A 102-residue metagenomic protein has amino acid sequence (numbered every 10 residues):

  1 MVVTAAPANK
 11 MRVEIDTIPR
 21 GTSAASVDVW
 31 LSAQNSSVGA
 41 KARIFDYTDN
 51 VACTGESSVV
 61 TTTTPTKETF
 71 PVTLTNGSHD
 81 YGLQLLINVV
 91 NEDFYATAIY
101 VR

Functional and structural regions predicted by a protein language model:
M1-R102: Extracellular jelly-roll beta-sandwich "head" domains, especially the C-terminal globular C1q domain
